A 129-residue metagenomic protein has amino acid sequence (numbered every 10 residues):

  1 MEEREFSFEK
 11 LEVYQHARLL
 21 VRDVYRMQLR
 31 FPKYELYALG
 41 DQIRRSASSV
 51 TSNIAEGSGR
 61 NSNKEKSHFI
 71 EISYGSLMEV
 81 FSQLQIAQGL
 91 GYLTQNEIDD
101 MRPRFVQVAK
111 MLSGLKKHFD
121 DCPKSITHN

Functional and structural regions predicted by a protein language model:
M1-N129: Amphipathic alpha-helical assembly/interaction segments
